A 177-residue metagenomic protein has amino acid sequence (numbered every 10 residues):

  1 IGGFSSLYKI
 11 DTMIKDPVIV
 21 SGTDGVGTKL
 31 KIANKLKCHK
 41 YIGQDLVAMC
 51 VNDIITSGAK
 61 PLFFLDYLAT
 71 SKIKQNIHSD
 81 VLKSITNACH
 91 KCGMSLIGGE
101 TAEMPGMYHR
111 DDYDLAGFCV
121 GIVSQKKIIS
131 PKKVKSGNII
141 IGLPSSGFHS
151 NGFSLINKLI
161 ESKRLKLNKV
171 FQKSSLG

Functional and structural regions predicted by a protein language model:
I1-G177: Helix-biased detector of long, well-ordered alpha-helical tracts
